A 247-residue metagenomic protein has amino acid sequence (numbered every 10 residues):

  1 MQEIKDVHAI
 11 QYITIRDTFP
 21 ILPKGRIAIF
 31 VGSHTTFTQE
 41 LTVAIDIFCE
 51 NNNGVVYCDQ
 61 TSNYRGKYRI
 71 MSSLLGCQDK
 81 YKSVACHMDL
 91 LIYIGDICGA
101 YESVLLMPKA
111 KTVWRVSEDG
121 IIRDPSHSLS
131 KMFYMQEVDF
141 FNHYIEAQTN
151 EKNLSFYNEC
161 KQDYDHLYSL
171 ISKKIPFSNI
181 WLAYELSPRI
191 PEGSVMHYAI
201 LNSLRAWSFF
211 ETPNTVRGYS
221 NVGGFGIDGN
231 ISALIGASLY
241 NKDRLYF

Functional and structural regions predicted by a protein language model:
M1-A9, R115, D119-N158: Terminal amphipathic helices with adjacent charged low-complexity linkers/tails
M1-K24: Conformationally flexible catalytic loops at phosphate/diphosphate-handling active centers
R16-L22, Y81-S83, L186-P188: Short boundary motifs at domain starts and secondary-structure transition points
K24-T38, I171-I175, I200: Active-site donor-nucleotide binding/catalytic segment of nucleotide-sugar enzymes
R26-A28, D89-I92, V195, L245-F247: Structural motif
V31-W114, N214-D243: Glycine-rich, anion-gripping cofactor-binding loops and their flanking helix/strand elements in enzyme active sites
E40, A100-E102, H143, E185 (+1 more regions): Phosphate- and divalent-cation-binding pockets in alpha/beta enzyme and binding domains that engage nucleotide-derived
K161-D243: Active-site diphosphate/adenylate-binding microenvironment
